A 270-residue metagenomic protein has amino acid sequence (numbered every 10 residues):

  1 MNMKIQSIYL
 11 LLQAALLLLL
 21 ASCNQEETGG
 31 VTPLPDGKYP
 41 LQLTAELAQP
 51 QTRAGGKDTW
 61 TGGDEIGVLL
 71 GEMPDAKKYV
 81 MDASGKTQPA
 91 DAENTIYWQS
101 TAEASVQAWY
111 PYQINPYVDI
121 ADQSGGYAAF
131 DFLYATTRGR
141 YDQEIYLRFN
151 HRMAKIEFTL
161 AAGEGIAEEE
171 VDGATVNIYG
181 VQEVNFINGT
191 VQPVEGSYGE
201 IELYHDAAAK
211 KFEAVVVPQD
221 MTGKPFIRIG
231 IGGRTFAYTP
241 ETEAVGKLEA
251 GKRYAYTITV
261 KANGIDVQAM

Functional and structural regions predicted by a protein language model:
N2-L10, L20-M270: Sec-type signal peptide cleavage vicinity
